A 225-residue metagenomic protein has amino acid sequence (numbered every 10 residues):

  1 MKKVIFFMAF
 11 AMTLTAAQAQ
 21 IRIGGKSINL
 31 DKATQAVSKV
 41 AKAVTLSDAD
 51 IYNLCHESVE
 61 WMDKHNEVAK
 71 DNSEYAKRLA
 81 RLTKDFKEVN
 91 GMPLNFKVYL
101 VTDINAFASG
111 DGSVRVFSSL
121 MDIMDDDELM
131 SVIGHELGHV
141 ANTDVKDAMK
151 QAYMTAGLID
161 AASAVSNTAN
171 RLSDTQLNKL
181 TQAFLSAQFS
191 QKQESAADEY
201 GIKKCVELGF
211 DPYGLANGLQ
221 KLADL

Functional and structural regions predicted by a protein language model:
V4-T13: Sec-dependent N-terminal signal peptides
T13-A19: Sec/Tat signal peptide C-region and signal peptidase I cleavage site
Q20-L225: A Zn2+-metalloprotease active-site environment signal
